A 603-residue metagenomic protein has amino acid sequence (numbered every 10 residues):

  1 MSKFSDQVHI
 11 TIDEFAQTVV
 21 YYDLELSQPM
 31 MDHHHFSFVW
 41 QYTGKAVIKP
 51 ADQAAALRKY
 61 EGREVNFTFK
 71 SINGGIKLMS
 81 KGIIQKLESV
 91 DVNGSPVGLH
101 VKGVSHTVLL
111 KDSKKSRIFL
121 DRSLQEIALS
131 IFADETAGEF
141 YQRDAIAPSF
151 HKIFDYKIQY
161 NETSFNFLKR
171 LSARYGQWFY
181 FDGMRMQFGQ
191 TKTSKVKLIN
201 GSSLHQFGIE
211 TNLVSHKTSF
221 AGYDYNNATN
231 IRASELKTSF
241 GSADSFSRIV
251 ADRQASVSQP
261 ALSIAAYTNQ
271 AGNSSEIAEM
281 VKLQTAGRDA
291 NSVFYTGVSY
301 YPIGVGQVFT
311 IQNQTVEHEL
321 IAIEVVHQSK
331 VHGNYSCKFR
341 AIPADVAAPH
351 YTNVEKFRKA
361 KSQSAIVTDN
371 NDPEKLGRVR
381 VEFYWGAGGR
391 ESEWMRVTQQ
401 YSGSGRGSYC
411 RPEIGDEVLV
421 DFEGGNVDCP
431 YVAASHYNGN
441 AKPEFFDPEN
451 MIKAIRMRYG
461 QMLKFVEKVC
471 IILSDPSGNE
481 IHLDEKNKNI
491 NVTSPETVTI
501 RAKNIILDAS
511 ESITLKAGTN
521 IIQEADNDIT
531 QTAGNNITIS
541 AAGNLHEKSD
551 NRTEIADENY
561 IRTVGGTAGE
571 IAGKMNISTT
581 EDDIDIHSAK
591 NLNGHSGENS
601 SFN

Functional and structural regions predicted by a protein language model:
M1-N603: Amphipathic alpha-helical and helix-coil boundary elements used as assembly and membrane-proximal scaffolds
